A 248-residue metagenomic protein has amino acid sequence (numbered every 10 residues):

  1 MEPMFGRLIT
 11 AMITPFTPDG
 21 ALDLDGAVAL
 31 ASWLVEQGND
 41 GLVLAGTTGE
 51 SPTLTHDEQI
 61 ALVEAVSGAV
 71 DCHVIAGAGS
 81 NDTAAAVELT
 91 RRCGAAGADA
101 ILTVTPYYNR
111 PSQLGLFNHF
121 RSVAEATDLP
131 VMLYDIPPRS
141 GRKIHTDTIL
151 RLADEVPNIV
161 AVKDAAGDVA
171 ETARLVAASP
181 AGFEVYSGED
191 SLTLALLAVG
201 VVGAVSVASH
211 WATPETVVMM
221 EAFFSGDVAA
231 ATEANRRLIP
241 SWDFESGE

Functional and structural regions predicted by a protein language model:
E2-T10, T14-G141, R151: Active-site beta->alpha loop and helix N-cap motifs at the rims of alpha/beta catalytic domains
D40-G41, S246-E248: Short amphipathic alpha-helical segments at helix boundaries and their inter-helical linkers
E125-A126, R139-G247: Catalytic alpha/beta core domains of metabolic enzymes, predominantly
